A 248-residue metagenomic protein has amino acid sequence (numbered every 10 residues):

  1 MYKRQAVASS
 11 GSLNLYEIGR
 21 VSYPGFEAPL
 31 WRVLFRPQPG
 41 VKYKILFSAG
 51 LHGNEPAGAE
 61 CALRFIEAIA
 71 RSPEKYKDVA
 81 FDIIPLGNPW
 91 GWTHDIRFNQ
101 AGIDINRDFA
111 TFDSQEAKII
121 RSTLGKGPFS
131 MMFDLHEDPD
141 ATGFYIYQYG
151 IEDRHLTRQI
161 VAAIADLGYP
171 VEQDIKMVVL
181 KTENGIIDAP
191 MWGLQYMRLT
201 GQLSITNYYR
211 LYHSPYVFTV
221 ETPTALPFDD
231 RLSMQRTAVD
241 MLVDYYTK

Functional and structural regions predicted by a protein language model:
K3-K248: Structured catalytic-domain cores with a bias toward divalent-metal coordination
